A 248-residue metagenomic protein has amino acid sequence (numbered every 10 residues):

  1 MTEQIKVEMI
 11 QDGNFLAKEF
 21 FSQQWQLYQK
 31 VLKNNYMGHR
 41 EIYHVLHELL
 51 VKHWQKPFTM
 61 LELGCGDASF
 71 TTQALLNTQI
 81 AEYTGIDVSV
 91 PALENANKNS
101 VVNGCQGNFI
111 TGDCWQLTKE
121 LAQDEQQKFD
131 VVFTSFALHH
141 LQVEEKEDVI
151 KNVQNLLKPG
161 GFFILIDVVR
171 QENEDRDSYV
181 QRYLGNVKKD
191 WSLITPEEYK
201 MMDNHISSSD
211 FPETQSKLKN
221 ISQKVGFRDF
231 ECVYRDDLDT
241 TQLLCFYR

Functional and structural regions predicted by a protein language model:
M1-L27: N-terminal, positively charged/glycine-rich alpha-helical extensions of SAM-dependent methyltransferases
G38-K56: Conserved alpha-helix/loop element of class I SAM-dependent methyltransferases that forms part of the SAM/SAH-binding
L61, S69-T71, L75-L117: Class I SAM-dependent methyltransferase SAM/SAH-binding core
G64: Conserved S-adenosyl-L-methionine
F133: A conserved beta-strand element that flanks and buttresses the S-adenosyl-L-methionine
E147-P159: A short glycine-rich, Lys/Arg-flanked "PGG" loop and its adjoining helix->strand segment in the class I
I166-Q223: C-terminal alpha-helical "lid/dimerization" subdomain adjacent to the S-adenosyl-L-methionine
G226-R248: Core SAM-dependent methyltransferase catalytic element
